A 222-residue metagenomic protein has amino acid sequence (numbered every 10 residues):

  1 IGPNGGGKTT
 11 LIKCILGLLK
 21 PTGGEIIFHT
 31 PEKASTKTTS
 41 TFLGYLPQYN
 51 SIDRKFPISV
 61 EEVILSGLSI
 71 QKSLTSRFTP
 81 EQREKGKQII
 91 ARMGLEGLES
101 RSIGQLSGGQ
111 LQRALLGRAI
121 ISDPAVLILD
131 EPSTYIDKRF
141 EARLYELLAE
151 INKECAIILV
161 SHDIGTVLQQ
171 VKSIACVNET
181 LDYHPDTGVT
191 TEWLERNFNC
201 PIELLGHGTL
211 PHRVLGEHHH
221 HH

Functional and structural regions predicted by a protein language model:
L16: Helix-to-loop junction immediately C-terminal to a conserved catalytic motif
G24-L43: Conserved ABC transporter NBD signature motif
L65, T79-L98: Conserved ABC ATPase "signature" region
S102-L106, Q110: Conserved ABC ATPase signature
L127-E131: Catalytic Walker B motif of ABC-type/P-loop ATPase nucleotide-binding domains
L147-L159, D163: Conserved catalytic loops of ABC-family nucleotide-binding domains
V189-H222: ABC ATPase nucleotide-binding domains
